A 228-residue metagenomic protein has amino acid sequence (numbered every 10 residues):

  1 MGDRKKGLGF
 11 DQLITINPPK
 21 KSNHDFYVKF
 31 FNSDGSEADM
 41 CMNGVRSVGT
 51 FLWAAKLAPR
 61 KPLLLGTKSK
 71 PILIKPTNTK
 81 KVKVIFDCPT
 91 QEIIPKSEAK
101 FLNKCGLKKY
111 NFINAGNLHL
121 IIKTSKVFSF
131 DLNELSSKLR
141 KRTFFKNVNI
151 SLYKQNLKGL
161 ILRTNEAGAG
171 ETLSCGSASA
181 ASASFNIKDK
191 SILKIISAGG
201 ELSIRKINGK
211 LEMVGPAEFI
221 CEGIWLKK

Functional and structural regions predicted by a protein language model:
M1-N78, I121-K228: A glycine-rich beta-to-alpha transition motif near the start of alpha/beta enzyme domains, typified by
K80-D87: Short, solvent-exposed secondary-structure boundary/capping segments
C88-T90, K126: Non-catalytic surface loops within mature trypsin-like serine protease
T90-L107, N111-I113, L118-I121, E212-K228: C-terminal domain-closing interface element
